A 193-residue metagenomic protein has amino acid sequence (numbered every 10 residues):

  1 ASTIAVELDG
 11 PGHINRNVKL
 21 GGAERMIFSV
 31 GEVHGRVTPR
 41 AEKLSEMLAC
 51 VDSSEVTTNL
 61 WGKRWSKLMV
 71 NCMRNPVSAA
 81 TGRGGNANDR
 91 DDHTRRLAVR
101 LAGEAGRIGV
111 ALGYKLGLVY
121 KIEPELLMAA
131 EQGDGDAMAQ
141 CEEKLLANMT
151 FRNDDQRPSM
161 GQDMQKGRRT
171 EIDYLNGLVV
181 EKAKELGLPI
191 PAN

Functional and structural regions predicted by a protein language model:
A1-M73, S78: Rossmann-fold dinucleotide-binding core
I27, R83, M164: Short, histidine-centered active-site or binding-site loop motifs used for metal coordination, general acid-base
R40-K43, R64, H93, Q140-K144 (+1 more regions): Exposed alpha-helical structural elements
K43, N59, R83-G84, P158 (+1 more regions): Secondary-structure junction/capping motif
W61-I108: Active-site-proximal catalytic alpha-helix in oxidoreductases
N88, V99-N193: NAD(P)-dependent Rossmann-like dehydrogenase/reductase catalytic/cofactor-binding core
